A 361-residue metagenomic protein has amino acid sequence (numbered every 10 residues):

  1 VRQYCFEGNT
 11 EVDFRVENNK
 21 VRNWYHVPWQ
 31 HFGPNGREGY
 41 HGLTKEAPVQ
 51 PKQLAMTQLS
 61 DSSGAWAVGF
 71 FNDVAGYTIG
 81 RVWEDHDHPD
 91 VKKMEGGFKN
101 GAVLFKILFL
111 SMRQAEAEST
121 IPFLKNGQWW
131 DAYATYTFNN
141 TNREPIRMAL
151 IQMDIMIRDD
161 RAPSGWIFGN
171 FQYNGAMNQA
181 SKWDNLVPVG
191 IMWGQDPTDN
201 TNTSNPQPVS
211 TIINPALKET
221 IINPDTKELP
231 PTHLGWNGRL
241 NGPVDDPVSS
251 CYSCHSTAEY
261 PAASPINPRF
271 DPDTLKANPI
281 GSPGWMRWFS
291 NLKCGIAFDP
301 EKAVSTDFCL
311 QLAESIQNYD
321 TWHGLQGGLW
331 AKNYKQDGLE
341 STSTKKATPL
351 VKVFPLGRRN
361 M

Functional and structural regions predicted by a protein language model:
V1-S250, A258-M361: Conserved small-residue
